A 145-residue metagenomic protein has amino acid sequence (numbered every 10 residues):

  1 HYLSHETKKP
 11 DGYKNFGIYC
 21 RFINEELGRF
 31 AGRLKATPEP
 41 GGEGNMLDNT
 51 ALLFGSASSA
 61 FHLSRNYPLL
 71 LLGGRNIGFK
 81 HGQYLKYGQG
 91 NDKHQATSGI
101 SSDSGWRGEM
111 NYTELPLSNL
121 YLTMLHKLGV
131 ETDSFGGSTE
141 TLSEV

Functional and structural regions predicted by a protein language model:
H1-V145: Ligand-binding pockets and gating/stacking loops
